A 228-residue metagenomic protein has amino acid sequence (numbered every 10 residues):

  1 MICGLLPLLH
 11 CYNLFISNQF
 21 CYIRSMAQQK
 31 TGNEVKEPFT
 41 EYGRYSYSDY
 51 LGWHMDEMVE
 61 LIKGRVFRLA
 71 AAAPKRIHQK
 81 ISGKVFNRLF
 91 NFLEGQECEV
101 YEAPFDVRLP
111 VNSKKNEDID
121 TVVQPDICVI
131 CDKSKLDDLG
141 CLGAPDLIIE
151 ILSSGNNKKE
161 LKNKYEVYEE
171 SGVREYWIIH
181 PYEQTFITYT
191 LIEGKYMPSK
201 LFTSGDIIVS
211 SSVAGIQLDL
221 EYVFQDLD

Functional and structural regions predicted by a protein language model:
C3-G4, G32: Residue-identity detector for glycine
H10-D228: Gly/Pro/Ser/Thr-rich low-complexity, intrinsically disordered segments predominantly at protein N-termini
